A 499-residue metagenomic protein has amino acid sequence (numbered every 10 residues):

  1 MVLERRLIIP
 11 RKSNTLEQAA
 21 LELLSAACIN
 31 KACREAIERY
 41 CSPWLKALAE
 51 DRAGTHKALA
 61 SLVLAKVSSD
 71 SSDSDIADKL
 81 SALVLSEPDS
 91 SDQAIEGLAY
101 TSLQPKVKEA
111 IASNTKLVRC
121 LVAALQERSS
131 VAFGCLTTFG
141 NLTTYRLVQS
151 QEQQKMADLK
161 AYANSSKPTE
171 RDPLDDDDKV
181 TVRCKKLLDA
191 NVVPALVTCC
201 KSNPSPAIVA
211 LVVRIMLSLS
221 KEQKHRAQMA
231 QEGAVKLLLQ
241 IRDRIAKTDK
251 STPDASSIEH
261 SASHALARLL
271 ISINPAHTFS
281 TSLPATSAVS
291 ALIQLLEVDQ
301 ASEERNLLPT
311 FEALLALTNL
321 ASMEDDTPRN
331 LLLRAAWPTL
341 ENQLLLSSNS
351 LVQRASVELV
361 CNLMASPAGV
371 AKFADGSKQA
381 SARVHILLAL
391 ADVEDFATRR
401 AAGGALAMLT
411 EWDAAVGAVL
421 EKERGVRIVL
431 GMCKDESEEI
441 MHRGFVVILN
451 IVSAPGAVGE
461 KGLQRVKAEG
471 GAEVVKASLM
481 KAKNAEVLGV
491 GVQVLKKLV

Functional and structural regions predicted by a protein language model:
M1, Q18-C33, K46-A49, T55-S71 (+11 more regions): Alpha-helical solenoid repeat architecture
M1-E4, R34-L45, D73-S81, A112-R119 (+7 more regions): Core helices of alpha-solenoid repeat scaffolds
E4-S13, K46-T55, A82-D89, L121-S129 (+7 more regions): Helix-loop junctions that connect tandem helical modules in alpha-solenoid scaffolds
T55-K57, L64, S72-A94, E170-V180 (+5 more regions): Long alpha-helical HEAT/HEAT-like repeat alpha-solenoid scaffolds in very large eukaryotic proteins, especially those
A65-D73, A321, E341-E438: Eukaryotic tandem repeat interaction scaffolds
S71-A132: Conserved, well-structured beta-alpha core segment at the onset of a catalytic domain
L136-T198: Acidic, serine/threonine- and proline-enriched intrinsically disordered linkers and terminal tails in large eukaryotic
K372, G417, E439-V446, A457-V499: C-terminal interaction modules of eukaryotic adaptor/scaffold proteins
